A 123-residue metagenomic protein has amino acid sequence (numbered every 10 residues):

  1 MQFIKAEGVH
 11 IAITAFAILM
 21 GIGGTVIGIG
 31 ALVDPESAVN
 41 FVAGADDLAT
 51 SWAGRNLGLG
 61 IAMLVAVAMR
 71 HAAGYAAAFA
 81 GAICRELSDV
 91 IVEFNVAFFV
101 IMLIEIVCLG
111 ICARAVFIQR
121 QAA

Functional and structural regions predicted by a protein language model:
M1-G21: Cytosolic juxtamembrane helix and N-cap/initiation of the first transmembrane helix
I22-I27, D46-V67, G81-C84: Core segments of alpha-helical transmembrane spans in multipass integral membrane proteins
G23-D34, E93: C-terminal TM-helix exit segments that contain a strictly Trp-centered aromatic cap at the helix terminus
L32-D34, A66-M69, N95-V96, A115-Q119: Helix-loop junctions at the membrane-solvent interface of multi-pass transporters, primarily the C-terminal
P35-G44: Membrane-interface helix termini and inter-helical loops of multi-pass transporters
G60-V65, V90-I91, A113: Alpha-helical transmembrane segments of multipass membrane proteins
M69-A80, E86-I101: Membrane-helix boundary connector in multi-pass membrane proteins
C108-A123: Membrane-water interface at the C-terminal end of transmembrane alpha helices
